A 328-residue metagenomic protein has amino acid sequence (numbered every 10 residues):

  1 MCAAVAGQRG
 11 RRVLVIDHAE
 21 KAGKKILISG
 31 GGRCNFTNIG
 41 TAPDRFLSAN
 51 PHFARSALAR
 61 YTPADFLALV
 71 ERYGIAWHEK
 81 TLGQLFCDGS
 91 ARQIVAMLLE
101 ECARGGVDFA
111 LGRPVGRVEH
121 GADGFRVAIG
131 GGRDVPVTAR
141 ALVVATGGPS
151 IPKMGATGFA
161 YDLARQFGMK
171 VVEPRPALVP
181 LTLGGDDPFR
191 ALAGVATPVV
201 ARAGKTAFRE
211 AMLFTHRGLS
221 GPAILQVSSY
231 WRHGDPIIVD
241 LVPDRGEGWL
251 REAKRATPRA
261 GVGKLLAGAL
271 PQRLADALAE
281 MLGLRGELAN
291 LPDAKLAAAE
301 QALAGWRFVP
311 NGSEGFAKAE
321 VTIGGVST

Functional and structural regions predicted by a protein language model:
M1-V15: N-terminal Rossmann-like FAD-binding beta1-loop-alpha1 element of flavoenzymes
R12, D108, P236: Residues at the starts of beta-strands that form the adenosine-phosphate
H18-D108, R113: Conserved N-terminal/central alpha/beta ligand/cofactor-binding core
E20-A22, L27-I28, F36-P43, A76 (+3 more regions): An anion/pyrophosphate-binding glycine-rich loop and adjacent beta-alpha core in soluble alpha-beta enzymes
A110-L111, A277-T328: A glycine-rich dinucleotide-binding beta-alpha-beta segment and adjacent secondary-structure elements that constitute
L111-G124, V179: A conserved short coil-to-beta-strand element within the FAD-binding core of flavoproteins
G130-A141, A207-E210: Core beta-strand elements of the Rossmann-like FAD/NAD(P) dinucleotide-binding domain in flavoenzyme oxidoreductases
A141-G184: Glycine-rich loop(s) and the adjacent beta-strand/alpha-helix scaffold that form part
